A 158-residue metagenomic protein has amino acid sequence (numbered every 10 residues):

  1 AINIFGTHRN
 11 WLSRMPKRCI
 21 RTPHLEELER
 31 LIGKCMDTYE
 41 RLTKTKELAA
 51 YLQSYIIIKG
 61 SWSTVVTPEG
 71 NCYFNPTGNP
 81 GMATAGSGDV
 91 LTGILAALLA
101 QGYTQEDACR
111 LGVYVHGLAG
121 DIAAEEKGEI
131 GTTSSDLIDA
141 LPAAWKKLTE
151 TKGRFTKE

Functional and structural regions predicted by a protein language model:
A1-F74, E150-E158: Glycine-rich phosphate/dinucleotide-binding loop and adjoining beta-alpha-beta core of small-molecule
L25-E26, Y73-N75, T92, G117-G120: Short acidic (Asp/Glu) and glycine-rich catalytic loops that position anionic groups and cofactors
R30, T84-V115: Short, small-residue alpha-helix embedded
G33-R41, G102-D107, G128-T132: Short, charged, surface-exposed loops that flank catalytic or proteolytic processing sites
R41-A50, Q105-A119, S134-P142: Short, well-structured alpha-helical segments that form the helix of a local strand-helix-strand
C72-G86: Short pre-catalytic strand/loop immediately N-terminal to key active-site residues, enriched for Gly-Thr
G120-E158: Charged C-terminal helix
